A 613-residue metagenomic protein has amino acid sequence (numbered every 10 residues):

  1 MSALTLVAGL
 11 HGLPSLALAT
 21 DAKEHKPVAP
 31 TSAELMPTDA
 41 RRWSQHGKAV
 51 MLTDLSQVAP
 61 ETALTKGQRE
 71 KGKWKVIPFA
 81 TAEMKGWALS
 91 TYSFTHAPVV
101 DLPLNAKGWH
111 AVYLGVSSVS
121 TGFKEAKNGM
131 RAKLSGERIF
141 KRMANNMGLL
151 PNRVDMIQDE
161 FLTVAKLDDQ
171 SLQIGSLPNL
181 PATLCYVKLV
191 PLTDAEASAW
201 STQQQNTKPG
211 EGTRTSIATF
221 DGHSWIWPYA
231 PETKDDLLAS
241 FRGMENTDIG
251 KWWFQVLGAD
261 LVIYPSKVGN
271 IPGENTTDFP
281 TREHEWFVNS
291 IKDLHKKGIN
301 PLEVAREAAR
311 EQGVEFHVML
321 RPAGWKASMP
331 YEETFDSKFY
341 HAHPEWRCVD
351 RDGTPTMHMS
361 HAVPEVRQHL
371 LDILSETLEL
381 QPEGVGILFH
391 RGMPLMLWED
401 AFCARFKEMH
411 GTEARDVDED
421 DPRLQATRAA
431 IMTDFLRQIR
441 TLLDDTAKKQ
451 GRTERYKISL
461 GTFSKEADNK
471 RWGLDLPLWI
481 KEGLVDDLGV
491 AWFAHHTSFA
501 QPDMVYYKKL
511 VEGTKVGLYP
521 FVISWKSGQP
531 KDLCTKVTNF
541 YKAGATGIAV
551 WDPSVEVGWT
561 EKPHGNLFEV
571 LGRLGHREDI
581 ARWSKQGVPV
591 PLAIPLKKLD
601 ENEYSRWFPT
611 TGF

Functional and structural regions predicted by a protein language model:
E24-P103: Glycan-recognition and processing domains
P98-V100, L104-K124, F613: A short beta-strand element within beta-rich, extracytoplasmic domains of secreted/secretory-pathway proteins
I174-P181: Short beta-strand-plus-loop segments that form exposed binding edges in beta-rich domains
T207-E232, E274-E307, H317-E379, T535 (+1 more regions): Active-site-adjacent "subsite" loops/lids of carbohydrate-active enzymes
D235-V262, L380-G384, L484-V490, K542-G547: Catalytic domains of carbohydrate-active enzymes, especially glycoside hydrolases
I249-K296, V490-T497, Q501-V505: Aromatic-lined carbohydrate-binding/catalytic grooves of carbohydrate-active enzymes
K251-L257, D487-T497, V522-P609: Substrate-binding cleft of secreted/luminal carbohydrate-active enzymes
E365, H369-K515: Active-site neighborhood of glycoside hydrolase catalytic domains
